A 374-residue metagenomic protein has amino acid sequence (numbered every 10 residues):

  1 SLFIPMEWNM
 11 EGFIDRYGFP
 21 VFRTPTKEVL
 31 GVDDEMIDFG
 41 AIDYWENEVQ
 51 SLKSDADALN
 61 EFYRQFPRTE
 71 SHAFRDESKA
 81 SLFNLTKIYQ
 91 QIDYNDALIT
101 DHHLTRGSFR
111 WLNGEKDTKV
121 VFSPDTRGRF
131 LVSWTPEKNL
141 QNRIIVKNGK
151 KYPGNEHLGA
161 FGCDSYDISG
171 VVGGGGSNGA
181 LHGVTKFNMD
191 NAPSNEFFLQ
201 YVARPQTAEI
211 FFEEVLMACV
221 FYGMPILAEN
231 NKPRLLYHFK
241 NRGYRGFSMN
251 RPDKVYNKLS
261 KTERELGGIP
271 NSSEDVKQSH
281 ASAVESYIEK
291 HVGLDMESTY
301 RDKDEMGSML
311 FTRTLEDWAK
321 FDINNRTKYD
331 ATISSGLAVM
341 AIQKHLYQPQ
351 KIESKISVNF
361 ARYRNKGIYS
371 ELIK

Functional and structural regions predicted by a protein language model:
I4, M10-R251, K290-K374: RNase H-like, metal-dependent nuclease domains and their acidic two-metal-ion catalytic environment used
S248-M296: Short alpha-helix plus adjacent loop in nuclease-associated cores
